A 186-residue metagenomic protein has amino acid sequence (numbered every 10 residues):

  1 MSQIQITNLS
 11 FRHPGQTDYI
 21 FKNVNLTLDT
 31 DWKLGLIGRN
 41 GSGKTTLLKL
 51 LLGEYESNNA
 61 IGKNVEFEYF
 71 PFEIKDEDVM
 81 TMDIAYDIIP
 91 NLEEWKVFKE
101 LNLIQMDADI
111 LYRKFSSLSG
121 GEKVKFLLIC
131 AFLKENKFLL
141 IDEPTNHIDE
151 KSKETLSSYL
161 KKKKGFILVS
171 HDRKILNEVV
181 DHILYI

Functional and structural regions predicted by a protein language model:
M1-I186: ABC ATP-binding cassette signature C-motif
